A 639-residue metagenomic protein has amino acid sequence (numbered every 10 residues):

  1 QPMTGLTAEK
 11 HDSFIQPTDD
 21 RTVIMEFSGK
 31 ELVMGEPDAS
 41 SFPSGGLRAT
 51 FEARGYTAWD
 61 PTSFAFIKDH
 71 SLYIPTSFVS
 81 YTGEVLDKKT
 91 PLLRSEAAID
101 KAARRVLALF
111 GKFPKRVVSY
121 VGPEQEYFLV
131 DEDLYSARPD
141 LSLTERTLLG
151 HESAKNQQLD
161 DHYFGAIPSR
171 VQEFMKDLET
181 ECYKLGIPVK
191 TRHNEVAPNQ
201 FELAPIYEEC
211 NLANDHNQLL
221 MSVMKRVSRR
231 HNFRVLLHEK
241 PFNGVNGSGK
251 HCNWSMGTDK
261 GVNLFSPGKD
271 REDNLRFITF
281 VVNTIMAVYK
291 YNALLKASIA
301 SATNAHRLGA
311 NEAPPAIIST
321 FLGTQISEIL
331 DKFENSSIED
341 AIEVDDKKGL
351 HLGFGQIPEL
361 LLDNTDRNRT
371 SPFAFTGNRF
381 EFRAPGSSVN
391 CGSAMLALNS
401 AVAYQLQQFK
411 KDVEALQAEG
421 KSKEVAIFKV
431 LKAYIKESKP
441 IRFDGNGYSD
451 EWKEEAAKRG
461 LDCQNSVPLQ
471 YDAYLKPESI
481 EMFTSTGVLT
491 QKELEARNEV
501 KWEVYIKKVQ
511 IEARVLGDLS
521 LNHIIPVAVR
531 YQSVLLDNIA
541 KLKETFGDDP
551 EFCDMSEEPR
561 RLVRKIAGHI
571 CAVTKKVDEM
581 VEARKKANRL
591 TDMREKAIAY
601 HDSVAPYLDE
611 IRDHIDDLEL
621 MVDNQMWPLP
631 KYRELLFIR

Functional and structural regions predicted by a protein language model:
P2-L237, F242-K250, S255-E499: Glycine-rich, acidic/polar active-site loops that bind/position phosphate-bearing ligands
Y434-R639: C-terminal amphipathic alpha-helical interaction region
